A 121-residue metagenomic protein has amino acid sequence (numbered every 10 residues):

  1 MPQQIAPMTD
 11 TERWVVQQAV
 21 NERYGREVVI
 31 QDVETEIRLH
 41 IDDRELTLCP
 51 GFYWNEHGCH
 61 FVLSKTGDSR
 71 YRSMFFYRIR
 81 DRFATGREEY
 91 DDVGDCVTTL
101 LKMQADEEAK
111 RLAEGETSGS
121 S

Functional and structural regions predicted by a protein language model:
M1-N55, T117-S120: Negatively charged, low-complexity tracts enriched in Asp/Glu with abundant Ser/Thr
Q3-M8, R78-S121: Mixed-charge, Lys/Arg-enriched low-complexity segments
T9-V20, H57-T85: Short aromatic-glycine-(Arg/Gly/Cys) micro-motifs in beta-strand/loop hairpins
E22, D32, F61-V62, T98: Amphipathic alpha-helical interaction segments
P50, G67, Q104-A105: Generic low-complexity, intrinsically disordered sequence content enriched in small uncharged/hydrophobic residues
